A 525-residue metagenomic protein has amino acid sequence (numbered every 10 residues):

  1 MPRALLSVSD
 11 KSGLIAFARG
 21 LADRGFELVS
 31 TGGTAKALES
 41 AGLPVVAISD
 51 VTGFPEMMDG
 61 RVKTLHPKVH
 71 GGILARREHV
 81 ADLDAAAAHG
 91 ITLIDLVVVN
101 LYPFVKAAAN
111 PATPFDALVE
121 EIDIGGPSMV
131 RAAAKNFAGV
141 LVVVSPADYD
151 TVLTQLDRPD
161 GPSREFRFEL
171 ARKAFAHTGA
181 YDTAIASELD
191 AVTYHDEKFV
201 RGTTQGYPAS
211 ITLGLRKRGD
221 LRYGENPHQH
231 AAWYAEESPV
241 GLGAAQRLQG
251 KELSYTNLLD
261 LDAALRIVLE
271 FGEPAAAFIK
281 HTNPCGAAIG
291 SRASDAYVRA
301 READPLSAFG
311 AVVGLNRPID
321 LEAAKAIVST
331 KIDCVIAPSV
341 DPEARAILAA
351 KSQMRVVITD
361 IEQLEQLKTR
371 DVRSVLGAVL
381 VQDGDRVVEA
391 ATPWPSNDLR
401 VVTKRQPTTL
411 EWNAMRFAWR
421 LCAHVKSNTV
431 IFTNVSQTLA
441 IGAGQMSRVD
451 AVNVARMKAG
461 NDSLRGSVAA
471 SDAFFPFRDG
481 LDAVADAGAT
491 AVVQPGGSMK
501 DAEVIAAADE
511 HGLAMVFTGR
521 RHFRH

Functional and structural regions predicted by a protein language model:
M1-L6, V99, Y181-T183, V192-H525: ATP-dependent carboxylate/acyl-activation modules
M1-V51: N-terminal glycine-/serine-/threonine-rich phosphate-binding loop
A22, E39, D123, A134 (+3 more regions): Anion (oxyanion) recognition and catalysis
L28, V45, V140-V142, V356 (+2 more regions): Hydrophobic beta-strand scaffold residues
G33-F104, D196: Glycine-rich nucleotide/cofactor/substrate-binding loop typically near the N-terminus or early in the first domain
R77-P127, R131-A134, V401, Q406-T409: Active-site/ligand-binding-proximal alpha/beta "capping" segment
S128-M129, N136-V152: Mobile "lid/hinge" segments at catalytic clefts and subdomain interfaces of large enzymes
A147, T151-Y207: Non-catalytic interaction/clamp surfaces of large macromolecular machines
